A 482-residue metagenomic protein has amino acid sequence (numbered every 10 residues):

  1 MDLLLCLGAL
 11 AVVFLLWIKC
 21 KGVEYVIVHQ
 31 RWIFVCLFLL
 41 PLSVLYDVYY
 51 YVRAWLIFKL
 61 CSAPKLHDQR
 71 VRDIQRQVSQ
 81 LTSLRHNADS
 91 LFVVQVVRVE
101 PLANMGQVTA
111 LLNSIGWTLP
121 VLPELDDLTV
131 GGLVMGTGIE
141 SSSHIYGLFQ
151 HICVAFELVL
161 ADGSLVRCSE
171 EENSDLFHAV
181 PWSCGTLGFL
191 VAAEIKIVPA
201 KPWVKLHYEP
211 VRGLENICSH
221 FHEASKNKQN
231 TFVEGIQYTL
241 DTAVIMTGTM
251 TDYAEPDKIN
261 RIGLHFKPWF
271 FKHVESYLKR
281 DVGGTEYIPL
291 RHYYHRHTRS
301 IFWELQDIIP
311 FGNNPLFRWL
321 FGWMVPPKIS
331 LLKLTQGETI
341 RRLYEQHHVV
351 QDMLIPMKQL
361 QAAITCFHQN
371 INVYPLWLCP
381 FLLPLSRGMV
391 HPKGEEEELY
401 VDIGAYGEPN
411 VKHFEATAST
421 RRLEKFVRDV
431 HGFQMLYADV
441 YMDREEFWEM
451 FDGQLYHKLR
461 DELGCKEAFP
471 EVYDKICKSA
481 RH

Functional and structural regions predicted by a protein language model:
M1-H482: Noncatalytic alpha-helical scaffold of FAD-dependent oxidoreductases
